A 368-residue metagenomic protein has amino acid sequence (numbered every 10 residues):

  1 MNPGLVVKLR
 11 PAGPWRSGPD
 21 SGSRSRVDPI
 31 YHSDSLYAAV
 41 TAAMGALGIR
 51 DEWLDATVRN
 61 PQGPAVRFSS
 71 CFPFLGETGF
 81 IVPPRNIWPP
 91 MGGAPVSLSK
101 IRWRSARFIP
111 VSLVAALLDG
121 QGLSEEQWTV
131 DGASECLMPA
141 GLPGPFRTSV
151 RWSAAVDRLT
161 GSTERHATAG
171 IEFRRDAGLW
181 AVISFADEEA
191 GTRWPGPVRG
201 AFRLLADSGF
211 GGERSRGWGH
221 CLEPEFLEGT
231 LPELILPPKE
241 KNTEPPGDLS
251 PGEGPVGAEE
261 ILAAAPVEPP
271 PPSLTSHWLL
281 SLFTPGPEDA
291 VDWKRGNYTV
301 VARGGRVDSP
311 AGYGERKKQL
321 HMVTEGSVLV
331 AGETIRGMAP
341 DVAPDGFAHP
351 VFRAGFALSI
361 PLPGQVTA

Functional and structural regions predicted by a protein language model:
M1-A368: Conserved active-site/ligand-binding neighborhood in enzyme cores
